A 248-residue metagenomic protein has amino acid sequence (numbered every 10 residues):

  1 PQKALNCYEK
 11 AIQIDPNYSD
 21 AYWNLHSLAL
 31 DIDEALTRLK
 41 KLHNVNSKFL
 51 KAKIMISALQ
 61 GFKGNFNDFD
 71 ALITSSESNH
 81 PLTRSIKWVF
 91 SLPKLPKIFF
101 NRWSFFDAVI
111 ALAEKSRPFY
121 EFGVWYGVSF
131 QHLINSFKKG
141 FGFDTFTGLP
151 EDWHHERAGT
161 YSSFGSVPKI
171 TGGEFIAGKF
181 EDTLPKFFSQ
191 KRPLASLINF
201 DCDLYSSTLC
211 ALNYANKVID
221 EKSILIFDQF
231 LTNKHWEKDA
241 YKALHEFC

Functional and structural regions predicted by a protein language model:
Y18, K48-F49: Residue-level recognition of tetratricopeptide repeat
N24-L25, M55: Canonical tetratricopeptide repeat
Q60-S116: Class I SAM-dependent methyltransferase Rossmann-like catalytic core, especially the SAM/SAH-binding loop
E114-C248: S-adenosylmethionine/decaboxylated-SAM
